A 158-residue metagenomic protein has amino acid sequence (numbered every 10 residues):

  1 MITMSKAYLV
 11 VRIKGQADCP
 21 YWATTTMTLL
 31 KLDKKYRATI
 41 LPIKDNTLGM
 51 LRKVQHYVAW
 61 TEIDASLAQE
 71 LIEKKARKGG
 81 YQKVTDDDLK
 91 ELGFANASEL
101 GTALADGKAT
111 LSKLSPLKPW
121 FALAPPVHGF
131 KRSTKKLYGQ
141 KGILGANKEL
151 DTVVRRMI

Functional and structural regions predicted by a protein language model:
M1-I158: Core subunits and conserved enzymes of cellular information-processing and envelope-translocation systems across
